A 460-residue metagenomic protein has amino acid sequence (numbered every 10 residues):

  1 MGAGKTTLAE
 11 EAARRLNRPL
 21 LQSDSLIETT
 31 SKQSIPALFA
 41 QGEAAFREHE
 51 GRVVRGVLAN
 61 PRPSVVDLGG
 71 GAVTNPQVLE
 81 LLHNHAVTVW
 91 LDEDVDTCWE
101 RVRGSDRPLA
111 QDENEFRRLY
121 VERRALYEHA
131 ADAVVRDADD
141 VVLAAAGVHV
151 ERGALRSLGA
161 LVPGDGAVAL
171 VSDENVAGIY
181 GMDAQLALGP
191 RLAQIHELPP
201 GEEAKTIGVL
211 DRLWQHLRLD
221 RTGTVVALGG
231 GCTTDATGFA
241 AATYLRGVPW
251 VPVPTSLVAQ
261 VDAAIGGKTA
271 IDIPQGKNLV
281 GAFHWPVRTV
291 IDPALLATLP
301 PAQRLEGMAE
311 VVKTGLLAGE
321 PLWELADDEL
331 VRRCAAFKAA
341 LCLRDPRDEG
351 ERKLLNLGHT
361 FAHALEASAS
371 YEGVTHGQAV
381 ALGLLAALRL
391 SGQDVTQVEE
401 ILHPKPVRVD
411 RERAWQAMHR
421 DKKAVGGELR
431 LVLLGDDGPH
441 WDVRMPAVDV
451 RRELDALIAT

Functional and structural regions predicted by a protein language model:
T6: Walker A/P-loop
Q22-L81: ATP-dependent small-molecule kinase phosphotransfer cores that center on conserved nucleotide phosphate-binding segments
N84-R124: A glycine- and Lys/Arg-enriched "phosphate-lid" helix/loop adjacent to the NTP-binding pocket of small-molecule kinases
R107-V142, D421-K422, G426: Small-molecule kinase domains that catalyze NTP-dependent phosphoryl transfer to phosphate-bearing small molecules
D139-T224: ATP/NTP phosphate-donor binding region
F239-A326: A glycine/threonine-rich phosphate-anchoring loop and its flanking beta-alpha core in nucleotide/phosphate-binding
A309-V311, Q393-T460: C-terminal charged capping/lid subdomain of soluble metabolic enzymes
E324-R413: Active-site segments that bind and position negatively charged phosphate/pyrophosphate groups
